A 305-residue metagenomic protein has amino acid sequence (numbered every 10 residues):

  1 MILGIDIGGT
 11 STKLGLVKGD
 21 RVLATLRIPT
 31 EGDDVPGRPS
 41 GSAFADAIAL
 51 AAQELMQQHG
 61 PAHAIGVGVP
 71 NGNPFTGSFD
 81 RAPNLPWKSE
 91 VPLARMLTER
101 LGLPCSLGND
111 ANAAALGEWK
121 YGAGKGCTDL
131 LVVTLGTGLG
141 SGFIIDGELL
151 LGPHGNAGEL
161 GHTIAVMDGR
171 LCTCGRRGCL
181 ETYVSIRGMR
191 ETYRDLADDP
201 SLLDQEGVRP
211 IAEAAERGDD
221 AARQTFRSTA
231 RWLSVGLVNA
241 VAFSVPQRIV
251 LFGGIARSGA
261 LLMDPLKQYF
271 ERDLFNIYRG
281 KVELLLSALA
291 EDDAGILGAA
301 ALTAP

Functional and structural regions predicted by a protein language model:
M1-A64, P74-S78, R95-L103, K120-C127 (+1 more regions): ATP-binding/phosphotransfer module of carbohydrate and carboxylate kinases, centering on a glycine-rich
T25-R27, A82, G152: Residue-level detector of high-confidence beta-strand sites
S78-E90: A charged helix-plus-loop insertion that forms the helical arch/lid used to bind and gate nucleic-acid substrates
C105-N109: General beta-strand structural signal in soluble alpha/beta enzymes
N112: Short alpha-helical segments enriched in small residues
A115: Acidic/histidine-rich catalytic cores of soluble enzymes
K125-Y183: Glycine-rich phosphate-binding loop of actin/hexokinase-like ATP-binding domains
